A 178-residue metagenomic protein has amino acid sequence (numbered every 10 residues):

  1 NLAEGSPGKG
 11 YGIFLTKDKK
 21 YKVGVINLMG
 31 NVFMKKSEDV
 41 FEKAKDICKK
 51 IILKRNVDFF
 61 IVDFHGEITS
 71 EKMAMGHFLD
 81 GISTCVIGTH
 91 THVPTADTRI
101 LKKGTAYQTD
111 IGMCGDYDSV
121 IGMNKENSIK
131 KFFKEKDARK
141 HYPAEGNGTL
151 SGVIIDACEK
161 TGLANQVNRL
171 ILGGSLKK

Functional and structural regions predicted by a protein language model:
N1-K178: Acidic, metal/ion-coordinating pockets
